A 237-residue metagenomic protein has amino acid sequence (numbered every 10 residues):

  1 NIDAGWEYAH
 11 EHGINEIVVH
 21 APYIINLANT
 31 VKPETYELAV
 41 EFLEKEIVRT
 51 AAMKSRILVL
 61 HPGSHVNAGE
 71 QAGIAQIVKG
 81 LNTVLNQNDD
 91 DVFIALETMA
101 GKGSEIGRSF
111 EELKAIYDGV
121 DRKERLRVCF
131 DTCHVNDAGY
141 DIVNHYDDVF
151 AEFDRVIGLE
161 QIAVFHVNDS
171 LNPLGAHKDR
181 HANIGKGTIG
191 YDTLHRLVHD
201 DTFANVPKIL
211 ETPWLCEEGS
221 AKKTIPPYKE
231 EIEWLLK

Functional and structural regions predicted by a protein language model:
N1-I17, I24, I47: Terminal, non-globular segments
D3-A9, P33-K45, E70-N82, S109-D118 (+3 more regions): Short, electropositive alpha-helical surface patch
H10, N26-R127, P227: Active-site acidic/histidine proton-transfer and metal-coordination neighborhood in alpha/beta enzyme cores
N15, R56, A163, A204-V206: Short acidic/polar active-site loop segments enriched in Thr and Asp
I17-I25, P62, F130-D131, V167: Histidine-centered catalytic micro-motifs
H20, T50, L58, I94 (+3 more regions): Conserved, mostly hydrophobic/aromatic
V78-N183: Acidic/histidine-rich catalytic cores of soluble enzymes
R127-F130, I209-P213: Short acidic/histidine-rich active-site segments
